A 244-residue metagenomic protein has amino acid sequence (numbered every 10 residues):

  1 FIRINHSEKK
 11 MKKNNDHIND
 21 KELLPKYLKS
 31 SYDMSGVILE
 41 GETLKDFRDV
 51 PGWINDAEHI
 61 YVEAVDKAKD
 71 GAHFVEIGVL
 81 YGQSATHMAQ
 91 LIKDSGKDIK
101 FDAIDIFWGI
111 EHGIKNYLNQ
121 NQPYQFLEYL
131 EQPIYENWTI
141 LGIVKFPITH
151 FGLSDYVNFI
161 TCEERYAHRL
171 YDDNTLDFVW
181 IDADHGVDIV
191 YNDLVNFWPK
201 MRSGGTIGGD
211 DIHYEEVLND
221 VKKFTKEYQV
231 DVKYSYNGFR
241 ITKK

Functional and structural regions predicted by a protein language model:
F1-K10: Short, Lys/Arg-enriched N-terminal segments with co-localized hydrophobic residues within the first ~10-30 amino acids
S7-E8, I18, K26, G52: Generic low-complexity segments that are intrinsically disordered, proline-rich and/or Lys/Arg-biased
M11-K12, V79: Intrinsically disordered, low-complexity segments enriched in glycine/proline and serine/threonine
K12-K21: N-terminal auxiliary segments of SAM/dcSAM-dependent transferases
P25-K244: S-adenosylmethionine/decaboxylated-SAM
